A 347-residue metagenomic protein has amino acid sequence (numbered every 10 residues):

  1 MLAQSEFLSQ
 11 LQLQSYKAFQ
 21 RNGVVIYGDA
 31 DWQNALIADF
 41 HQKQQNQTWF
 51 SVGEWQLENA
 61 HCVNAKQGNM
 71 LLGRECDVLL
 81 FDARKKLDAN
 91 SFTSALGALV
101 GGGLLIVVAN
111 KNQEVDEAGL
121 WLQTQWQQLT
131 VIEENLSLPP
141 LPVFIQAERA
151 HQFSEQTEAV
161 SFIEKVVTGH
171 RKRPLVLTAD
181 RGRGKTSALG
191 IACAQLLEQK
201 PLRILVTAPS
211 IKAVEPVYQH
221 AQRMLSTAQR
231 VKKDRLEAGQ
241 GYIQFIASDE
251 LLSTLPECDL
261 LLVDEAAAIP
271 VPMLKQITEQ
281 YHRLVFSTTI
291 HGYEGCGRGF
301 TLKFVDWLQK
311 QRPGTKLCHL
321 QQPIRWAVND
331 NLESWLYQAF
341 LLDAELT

Functional and structural regions predicted by a protein language model:
L2-L11, R149-R173: N-terminal pre-P-loop "Q-motif" helix
R21-D29, F40-E54, V176-T178, L202-A221: Conserved RecA-like ASCE P-loop NTPase motor core of nucleic-acid helicases/translocases
Q33-N34, K185-T186: Conserved lysine of the Walker
V52-E75, A208-L255: Inter-Walker segment of RecA-like/P-loop motor cores
G68-P140: N-terminal accessory nucleic-acid engagement/regulatory domains that precede and modulate ATP-driven motor cores
D116-E158, L308-T347: Conserved coupling/interface region of RecA-like P-loop/ASCE motor cores
A188, A192: Hydrophobic positions on the alpha1 helix immediately C-terminal to the Walker A/P-loop
A268-Q311, T315, L320: Signature of the SF2 helicase/ATPase Hel1-core->accessory helical subdomain module
